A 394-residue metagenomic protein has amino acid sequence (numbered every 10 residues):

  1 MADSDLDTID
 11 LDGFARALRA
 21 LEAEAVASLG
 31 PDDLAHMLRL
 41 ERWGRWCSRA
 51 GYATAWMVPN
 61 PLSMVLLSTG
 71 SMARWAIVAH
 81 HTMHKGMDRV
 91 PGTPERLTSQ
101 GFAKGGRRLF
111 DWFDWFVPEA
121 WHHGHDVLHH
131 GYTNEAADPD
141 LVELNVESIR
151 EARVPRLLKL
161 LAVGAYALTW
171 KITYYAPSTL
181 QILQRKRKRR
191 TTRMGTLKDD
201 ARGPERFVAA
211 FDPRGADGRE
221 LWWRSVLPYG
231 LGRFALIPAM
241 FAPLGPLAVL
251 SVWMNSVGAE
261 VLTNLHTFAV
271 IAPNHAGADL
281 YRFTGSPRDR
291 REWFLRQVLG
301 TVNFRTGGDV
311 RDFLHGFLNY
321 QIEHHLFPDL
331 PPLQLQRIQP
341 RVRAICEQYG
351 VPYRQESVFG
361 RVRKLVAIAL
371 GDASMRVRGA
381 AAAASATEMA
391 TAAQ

Functional and structural regions predicted by a protein language model:
M1-A50: Low-complexity, highly charged intrinsically disordered N-terminal segments that act as targeting/localization
M1-L6, A380-Q394: Short, intrinsically disordered terminal tails adjacent to the first/last structured region
L34-W75, L157-Y174, A216-A269: Alpha-helical bilayer-embedded segments of polytopic membrane proteins, i.e., transmembrane/intramembrane helices
T69-D217, R288-R376: Membrane-embedded catalytic scaffold of the fatty acid hydroxylase/desaturase
A79, M83-H84, D88, H130 (+3 more regions): Membrane-water interface at transmembrane helix exits
S251-W253, L265-V270, D279-F283, L330-P331 (+2 more regions): Extended hydrophobic-aromatic, low-complexity segments
V257-A272, A276-G277, V342-P352, L370: C-terminal, active-site-flanking charged/polar segments
T263, F268-D279, F283-R305: Catalytic lobes of large eukaryotic enzymes
